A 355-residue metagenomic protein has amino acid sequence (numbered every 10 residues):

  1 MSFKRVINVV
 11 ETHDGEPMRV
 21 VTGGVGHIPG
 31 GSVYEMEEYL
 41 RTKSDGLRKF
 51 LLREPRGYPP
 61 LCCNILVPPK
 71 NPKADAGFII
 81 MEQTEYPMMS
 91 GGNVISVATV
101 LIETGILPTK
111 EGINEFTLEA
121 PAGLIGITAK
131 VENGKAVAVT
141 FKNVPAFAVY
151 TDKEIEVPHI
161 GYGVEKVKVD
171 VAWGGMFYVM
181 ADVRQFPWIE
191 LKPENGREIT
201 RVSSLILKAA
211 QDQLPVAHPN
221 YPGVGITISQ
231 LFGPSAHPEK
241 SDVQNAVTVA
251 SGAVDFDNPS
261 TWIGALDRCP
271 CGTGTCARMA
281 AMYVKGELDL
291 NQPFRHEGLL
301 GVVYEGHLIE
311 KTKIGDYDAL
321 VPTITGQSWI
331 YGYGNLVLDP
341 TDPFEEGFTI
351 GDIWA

Functional and structural regions predicted by a protein language model:
M1-D170, V183-A355: A glycine-rich beta-to-alpha transition motif near the start of alpha/beta enzyme domains, typified by
G175: Glycine-rich ThDP/TPP pyrophosphate-binding loop and its adjacent helix/strand module within ThDP-dependent enzymes
